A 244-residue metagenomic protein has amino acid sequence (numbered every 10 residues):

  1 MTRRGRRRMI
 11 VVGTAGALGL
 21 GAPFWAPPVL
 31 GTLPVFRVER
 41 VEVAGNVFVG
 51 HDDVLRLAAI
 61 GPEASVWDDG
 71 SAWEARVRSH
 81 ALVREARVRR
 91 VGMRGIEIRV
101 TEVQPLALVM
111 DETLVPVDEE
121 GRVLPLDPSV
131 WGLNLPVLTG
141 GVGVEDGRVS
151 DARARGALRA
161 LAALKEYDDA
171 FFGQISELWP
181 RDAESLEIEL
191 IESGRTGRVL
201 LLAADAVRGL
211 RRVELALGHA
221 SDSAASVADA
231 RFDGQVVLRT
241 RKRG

Functional and structural regions predicted by a protein language model:
M1-R40, D52, R56-D68, A72-A75 (+1 more regions): Charged, solvent-exposed interaction patches on well-folded alpha/beta domains that mediate macromolecular contacts
V43: Extended, alpha-helix-rich binding/interface surfaces that flank or overlap catalytic cores and mediate recognition
L82-E85: Glycine-centered tight turns that cap/initiate beta-strands
